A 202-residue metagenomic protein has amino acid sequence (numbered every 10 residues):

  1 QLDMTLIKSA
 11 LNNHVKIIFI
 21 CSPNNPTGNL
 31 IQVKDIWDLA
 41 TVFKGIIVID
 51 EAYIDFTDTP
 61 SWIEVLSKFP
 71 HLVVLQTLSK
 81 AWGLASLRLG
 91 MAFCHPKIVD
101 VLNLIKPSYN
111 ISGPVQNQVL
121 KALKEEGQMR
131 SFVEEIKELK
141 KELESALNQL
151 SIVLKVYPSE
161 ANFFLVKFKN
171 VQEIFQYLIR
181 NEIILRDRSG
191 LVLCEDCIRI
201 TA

Functional and structural regions predicted by a protein language model:
L2-T57: Active-site phosphate-binding strand-loop segment of PLP-dependent enzymes
V15, G45, H71-L72, V153-L154 (+1 more regions): Short, conserved active-site loop motifs that form the nucleotide-linked donor/cofactor pocket
K34-V42, E64-F69, V101: Catalytic-core regions built around general acid/base machinery
L66, P158, L191-L193: A short beta-turn/loop motif at secondary-structure boundaries
H71-Q149, K155-V156: PLP-dependent aminotransferase class I/II
I136-K137, L147-N181: Conserved PLP-binding catalytic core of the aspartate aminotransferase-like
L165-N170, E182-A202: Conserved PLP-binding active-site segment of the aspartate aminotransferase-like
